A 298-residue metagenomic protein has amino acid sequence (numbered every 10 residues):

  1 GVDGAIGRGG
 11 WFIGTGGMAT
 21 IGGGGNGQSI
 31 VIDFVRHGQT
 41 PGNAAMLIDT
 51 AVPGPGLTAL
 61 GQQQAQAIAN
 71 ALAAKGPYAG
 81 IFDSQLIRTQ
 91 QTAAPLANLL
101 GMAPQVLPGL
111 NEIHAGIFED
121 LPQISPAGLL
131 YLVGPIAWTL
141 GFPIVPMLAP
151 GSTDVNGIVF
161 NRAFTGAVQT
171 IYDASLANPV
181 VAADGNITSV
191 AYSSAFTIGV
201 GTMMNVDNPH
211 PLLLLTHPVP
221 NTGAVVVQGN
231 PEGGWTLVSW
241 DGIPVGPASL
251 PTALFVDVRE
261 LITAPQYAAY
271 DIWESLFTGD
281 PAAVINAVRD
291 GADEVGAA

Functional and structural regions predicted by a protein language model:
G1-G24: A glycine-centric feature that highlights glycine-enriched low-complexity/repetitive segments and conserved glycine
N26-S29, I113-Q123, A182-I187, M203-A298: Acidic, low-complexity terminal tails and accessory targeting/binding regions of phosphate-metabolizing enzymes
G27-L107, G157-I158, R162, N221-T222 (+2 more regions): Active-site-proximal alpha-helix that buttresses catalytic centers in soluble enzyme cores
I32, I187-S193: Generic beta-sheet signal
G38, A195-F196: Active-site metal-binding loops of divalent metal-dependent hydrolases
T40-A45, A115-G116, V200: Short acidic/His/Gly/Ser-rich catalytic and metal-binding motifs that mark active-site loops of diverse hydrolases
G56, N98-G166, L250-P251, Q266: Phosphate-handling substructures
Q169-V180: Phosphate/ATP-binding catalytic cores across multiple sugar-kinase/actin-like superfamilies, primarily ASKHA
